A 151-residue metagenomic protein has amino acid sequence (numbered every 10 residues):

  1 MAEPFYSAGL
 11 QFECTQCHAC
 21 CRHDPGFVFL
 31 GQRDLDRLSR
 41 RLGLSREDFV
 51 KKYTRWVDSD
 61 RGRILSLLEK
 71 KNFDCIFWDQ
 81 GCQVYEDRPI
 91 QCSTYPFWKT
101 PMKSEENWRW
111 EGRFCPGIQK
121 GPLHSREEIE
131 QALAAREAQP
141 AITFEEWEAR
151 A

Functional and structural regions predicted by a protein language model:
M1-A151: Short loop/turn segments that flank or connect secondary-structure elements
